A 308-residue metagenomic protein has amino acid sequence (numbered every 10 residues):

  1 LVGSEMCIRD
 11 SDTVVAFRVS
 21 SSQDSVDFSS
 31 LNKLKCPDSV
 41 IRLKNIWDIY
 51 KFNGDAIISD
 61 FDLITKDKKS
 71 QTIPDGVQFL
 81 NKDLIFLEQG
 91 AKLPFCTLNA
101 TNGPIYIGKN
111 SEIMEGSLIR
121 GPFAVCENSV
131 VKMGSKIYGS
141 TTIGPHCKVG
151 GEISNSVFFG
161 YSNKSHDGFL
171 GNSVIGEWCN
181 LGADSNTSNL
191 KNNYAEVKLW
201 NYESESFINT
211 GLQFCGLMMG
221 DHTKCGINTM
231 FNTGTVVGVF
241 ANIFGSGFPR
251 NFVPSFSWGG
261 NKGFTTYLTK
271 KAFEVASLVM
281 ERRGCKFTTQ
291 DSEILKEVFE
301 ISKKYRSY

Functional and structural regions predicted by a protein language model:
L1-C7: Short, small-residue-biased leader/transition segments that mark boundaries at the very start of proteins
R9-T13, S20, A91, S156: Active-site neighborhoods and metal-handling regions in enzymes and metal-associated proteins
T13-L31: Accessory, often N-terminal, substrate/partner-engagement and coupling regions that sit outside the core NTP/cofactor
S29-A124: Extended, small-residue-rich solenoid/repeat segments and analogous flexible loops that form exposed scaffolds
I107, I113, V130, S140-T142: Structured core of small recognition/catalytic domains
L118, A124-K132, K136: Membrane-embedded translocation segments of transport machinery
M133-G134, S140, H146-Y308: Glycine-rich hexapeptide-repeat left-handed beta-helix
